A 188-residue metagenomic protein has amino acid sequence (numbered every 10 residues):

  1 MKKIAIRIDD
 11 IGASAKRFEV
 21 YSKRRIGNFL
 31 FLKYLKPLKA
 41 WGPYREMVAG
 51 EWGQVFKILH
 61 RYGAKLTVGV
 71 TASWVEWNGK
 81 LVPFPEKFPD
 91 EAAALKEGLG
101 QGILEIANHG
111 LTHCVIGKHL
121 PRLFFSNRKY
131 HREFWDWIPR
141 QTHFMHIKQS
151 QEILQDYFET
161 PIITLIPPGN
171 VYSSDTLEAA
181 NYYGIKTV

Functional and structural regions predicted by a protein language model:
M1-I163, N170-V188: Catalytic alpha-helical scaffold of carbohydrate-active enzymes acting on polysaccharides/glycoconjugates
